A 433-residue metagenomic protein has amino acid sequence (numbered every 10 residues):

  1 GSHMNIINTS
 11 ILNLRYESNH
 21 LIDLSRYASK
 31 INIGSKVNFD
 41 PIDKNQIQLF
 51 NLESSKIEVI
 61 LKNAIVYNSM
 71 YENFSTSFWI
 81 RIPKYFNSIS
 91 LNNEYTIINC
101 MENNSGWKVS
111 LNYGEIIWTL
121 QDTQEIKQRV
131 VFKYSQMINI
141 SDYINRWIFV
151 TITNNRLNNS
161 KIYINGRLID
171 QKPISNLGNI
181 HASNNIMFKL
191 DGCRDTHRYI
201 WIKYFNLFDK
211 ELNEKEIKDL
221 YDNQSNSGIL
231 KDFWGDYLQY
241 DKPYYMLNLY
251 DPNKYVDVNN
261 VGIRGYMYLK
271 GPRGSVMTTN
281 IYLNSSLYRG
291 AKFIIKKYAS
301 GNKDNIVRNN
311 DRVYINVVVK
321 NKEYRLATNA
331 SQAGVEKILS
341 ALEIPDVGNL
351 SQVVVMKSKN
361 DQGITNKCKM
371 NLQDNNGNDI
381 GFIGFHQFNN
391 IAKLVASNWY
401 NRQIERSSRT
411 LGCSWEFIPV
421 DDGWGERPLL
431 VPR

Functional and structural regions predicted by a protein language model:
G1-S2, P432: N-terminal amphipathic/basic-hydrophobic helices that include classical n-h-c signal peptides and signal-anchor
S2-Y244: Extracellular glycan-associated modules
I57, W234-R433: Lectin-like carbohydrate-binding module/patch detector with strong preference for beta-trefoil
